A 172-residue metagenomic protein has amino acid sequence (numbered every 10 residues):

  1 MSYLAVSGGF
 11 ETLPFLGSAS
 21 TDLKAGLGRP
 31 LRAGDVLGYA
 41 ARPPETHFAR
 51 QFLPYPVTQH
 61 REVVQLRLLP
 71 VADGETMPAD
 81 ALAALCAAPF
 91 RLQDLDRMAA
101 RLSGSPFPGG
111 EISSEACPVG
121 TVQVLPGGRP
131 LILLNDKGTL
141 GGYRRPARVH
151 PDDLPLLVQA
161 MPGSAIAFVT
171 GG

Functional and structural regions predicted by a protein language model:
M1-G172: Conserved "landmark" site that anchors the functional core of diverse proteins
